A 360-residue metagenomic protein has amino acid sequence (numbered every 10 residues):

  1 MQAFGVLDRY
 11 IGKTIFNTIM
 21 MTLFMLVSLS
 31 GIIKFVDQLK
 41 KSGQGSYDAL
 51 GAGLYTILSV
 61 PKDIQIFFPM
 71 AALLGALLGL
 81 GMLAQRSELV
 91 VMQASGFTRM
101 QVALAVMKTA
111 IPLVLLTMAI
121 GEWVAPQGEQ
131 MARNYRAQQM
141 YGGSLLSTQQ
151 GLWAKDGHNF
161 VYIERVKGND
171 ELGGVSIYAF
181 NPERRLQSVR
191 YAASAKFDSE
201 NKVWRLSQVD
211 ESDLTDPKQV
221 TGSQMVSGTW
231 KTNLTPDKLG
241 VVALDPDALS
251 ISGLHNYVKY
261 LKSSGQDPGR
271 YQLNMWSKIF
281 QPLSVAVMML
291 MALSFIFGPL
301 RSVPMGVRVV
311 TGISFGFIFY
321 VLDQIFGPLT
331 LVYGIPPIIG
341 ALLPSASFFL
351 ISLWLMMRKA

Functional and structural regions predicted by a protein language model:
M1-D156, G168, R185, T215-V220 (+1 more regions): Transmembrane alpha-helices
L146, K196-D198, S223: Intrinsically disordered, low-complexity regions enriched in Ser/Pro/Gly/Gln/His and often acidic
K155-N201, L206-V209: Structural signature for solvent-exposed beta-strand/loop edge elements and short helix-capping sites, enriched
V161, T221-S223: Change "...and in nucleic-acid phosphodiester-cleaving endonucleases..." to "...and in nucleic-acid processing enzymes
A192, Q224-V226: N-terminal amphipathic/hydrophobic interface segments
E200, L214-T215: Extended amphipathic alpha-helical scaffolding segments in membrane-proximal extra-membrane regions of membrane
